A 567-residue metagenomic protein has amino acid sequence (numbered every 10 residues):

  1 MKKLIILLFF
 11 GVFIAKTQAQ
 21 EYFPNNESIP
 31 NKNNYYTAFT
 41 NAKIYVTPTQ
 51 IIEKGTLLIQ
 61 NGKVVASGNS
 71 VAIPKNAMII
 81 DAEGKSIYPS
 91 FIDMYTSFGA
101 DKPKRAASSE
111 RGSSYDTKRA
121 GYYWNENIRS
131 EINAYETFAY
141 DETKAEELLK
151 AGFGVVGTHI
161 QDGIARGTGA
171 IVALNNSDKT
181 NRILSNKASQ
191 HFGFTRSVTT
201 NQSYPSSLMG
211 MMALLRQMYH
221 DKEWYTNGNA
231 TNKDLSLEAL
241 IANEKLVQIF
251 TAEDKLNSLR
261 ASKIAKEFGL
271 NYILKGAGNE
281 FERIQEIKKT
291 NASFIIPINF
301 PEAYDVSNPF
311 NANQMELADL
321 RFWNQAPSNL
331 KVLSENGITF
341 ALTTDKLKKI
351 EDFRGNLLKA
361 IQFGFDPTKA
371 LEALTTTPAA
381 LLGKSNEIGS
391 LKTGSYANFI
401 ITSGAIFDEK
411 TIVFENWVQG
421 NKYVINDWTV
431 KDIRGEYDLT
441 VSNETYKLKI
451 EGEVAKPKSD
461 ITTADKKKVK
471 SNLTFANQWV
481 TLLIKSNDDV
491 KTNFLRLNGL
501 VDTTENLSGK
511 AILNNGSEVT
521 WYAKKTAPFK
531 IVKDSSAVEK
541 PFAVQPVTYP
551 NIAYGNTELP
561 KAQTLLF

Functional and structural regions predicted by a protein language model:
Y22-Y35, I44, P48-S90, R105 (+2 more regions): Histidine-rich, glycine-flanked metal-binding segment
N25-N31, Y36, I44-T56, G68-N69 (+5 more regions): Acidic, glycine-enriched loop/beta-strand segments at the rims of small-molecule binding/catalytic pockets
N34-F39, I73-Y135, K150, L565-F567: Replace "His-x-His-based motif
F39-A42, W428-K447, K456-D465, S471-L473 (+3 more regions): Tryptophan-anchored aromatic micro-motifs
N41, P103-K104, R111-Y123, E131 (+3 more regions): His/Asp/Glu-enriched, well-ordered alpha-helical/loop segment that forms or immediately abuts the divalent-metal
K54, H159, T231-A326, A341 (+4 more regions): Active-site core of metal-dependent hydrolases
Y95, T440-Y446, W479-Y549: Beta-sheet ligand-binding and adhesion/scaffold domains
D141-F281, I412, V418, D502-E505 (+1 more regions): Polyanionic/metal-chelating signatures
